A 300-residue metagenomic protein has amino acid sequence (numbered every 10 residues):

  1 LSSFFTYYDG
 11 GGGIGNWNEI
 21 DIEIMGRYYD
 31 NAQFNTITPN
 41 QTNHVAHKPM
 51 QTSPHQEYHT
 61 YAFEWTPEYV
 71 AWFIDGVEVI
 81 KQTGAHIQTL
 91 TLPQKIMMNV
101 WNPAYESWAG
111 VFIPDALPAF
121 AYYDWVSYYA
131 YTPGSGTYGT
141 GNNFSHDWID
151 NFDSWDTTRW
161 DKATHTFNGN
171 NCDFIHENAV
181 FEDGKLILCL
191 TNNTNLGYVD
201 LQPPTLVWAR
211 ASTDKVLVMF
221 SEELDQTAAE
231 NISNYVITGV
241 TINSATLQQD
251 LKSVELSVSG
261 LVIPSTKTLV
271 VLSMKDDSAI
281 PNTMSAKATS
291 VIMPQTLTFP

Functional and structural regions predicted by a protein language model:
L1-Q202: GH16 jelly-roll
Q51-T52, V258-G260: Short, flexible loop/turn segments at beta-strand junctions in immunoglobulin-like and fibronectin type III
T52-S53, T246-K252, I280: Short proline/glycine- and polar residue-rich coil/turn motifs
E57-H59, K252-L256: Short strand-edge motifs at loop-to-beta-strand transitions and within beta-strands of extracellular beta-rich domains
L201-L206, A229, P264, T268-F299: Acidic, Ser/Thr/Gly/Pro-rich low-complexity segments and short DxT(G/T)-type signature motifs
W208-T213: Short, solvent-exposed loop/linker segments at the N-terminal edge of repeated beta-sheet extracellular domains
K215-T246, K267-K275, A286-T289: Short, surface-exposed alpha-helix to beta-strand junction/turn motifs within ectodomains of secreted and cell-envelope
